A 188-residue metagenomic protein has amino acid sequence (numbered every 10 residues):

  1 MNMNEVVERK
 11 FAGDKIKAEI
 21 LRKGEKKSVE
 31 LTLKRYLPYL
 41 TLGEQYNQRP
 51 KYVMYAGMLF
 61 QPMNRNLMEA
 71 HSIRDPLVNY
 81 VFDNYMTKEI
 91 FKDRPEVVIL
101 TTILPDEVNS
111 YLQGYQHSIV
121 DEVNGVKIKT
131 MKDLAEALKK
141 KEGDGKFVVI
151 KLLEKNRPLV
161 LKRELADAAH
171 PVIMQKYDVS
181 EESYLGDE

Functional and structural regions predicted by a protein language model:
M1-E188: C-terminal recognition in membrane/secretory proteostasis and scaffolding
